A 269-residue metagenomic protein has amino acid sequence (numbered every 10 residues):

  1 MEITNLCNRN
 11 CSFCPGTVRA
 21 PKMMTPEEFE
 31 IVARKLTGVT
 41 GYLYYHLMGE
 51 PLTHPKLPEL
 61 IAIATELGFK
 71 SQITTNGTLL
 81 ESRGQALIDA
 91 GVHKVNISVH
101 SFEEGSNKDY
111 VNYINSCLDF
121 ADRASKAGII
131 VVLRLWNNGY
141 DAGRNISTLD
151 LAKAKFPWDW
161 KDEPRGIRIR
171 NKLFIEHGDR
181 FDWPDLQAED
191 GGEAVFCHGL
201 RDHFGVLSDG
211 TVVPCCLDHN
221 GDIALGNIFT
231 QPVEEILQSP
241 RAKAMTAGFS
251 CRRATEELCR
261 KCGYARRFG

Functional and structural regions predicted by a protein language model:
M1-A20, R34-T40, Q187-G191, T211 (+2 more regions): N-terminal pre-core extensions flanking Radical SAM catalytic domains
M1-E2, P26-F29, G49-K56, R168-N171 (+3 more regions): Short low-complexity stretches enriched in small and charged residues
M1-V95, S106-D109: Conserved alpha-helical substructure of the radical SAM core
C14, T53, G226-F229, T246: Generic, ordered loop/turn and secondary-structure boundary motif
K22-M24, L67, A86-P240, A244: Radical SAM enzyme [4Fe-4S]-AdoMet core and its adjacent flexible, acidic and glycine-rich loops/tails across
A33-L36, H54, P58, A86-L87 (+8 more regions): Charge-rich, low-complexity amphipathic helices in intrinsically disordered tails/linkers adjacent to domains
